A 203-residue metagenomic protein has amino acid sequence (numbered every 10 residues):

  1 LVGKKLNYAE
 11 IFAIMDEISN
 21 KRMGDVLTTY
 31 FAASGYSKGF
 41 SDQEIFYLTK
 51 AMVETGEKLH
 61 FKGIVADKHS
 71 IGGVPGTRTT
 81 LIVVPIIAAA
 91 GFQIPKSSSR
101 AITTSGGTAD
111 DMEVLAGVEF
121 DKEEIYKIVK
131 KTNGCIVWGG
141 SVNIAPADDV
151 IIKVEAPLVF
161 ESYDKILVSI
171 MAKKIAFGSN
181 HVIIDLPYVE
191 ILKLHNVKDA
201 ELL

Functional and structural regions predicted by a protein language model:
L1-P75, L115: Acidic, glycine/proline-rich low-complexity segments that act as flexible tails and inter-domain linkers
F31, M112, I184: Residue-level signal for inorganic ion chemistry
A51-E54, T79-G91, D110-F120, K153-V159 (+1 more regions): A glycine- and small-aliphatic-rich helix-loop capping segment at beta-alpha/alpha-beta transitions that lines
I64-A88, F92-T104: Glycine/serine-rich anion-binding loops at beta->alpha junctions that coordinate negatively charged ligand groups
D67-K68, I94-S98, D121, I136-G140 (+1 more regions): General beta-strand structural signal in soluble alpha/beta enzymes
D111-C135: A glycine-rich helix N-cap at a beta->alpha junction
K130-H181: Phosphate/diphosphate-binding glycine-rich loops and adjacent basic-rich segments that engage nucleotide
G178, I183-L203: Helix-rich terminal scaffold detector
